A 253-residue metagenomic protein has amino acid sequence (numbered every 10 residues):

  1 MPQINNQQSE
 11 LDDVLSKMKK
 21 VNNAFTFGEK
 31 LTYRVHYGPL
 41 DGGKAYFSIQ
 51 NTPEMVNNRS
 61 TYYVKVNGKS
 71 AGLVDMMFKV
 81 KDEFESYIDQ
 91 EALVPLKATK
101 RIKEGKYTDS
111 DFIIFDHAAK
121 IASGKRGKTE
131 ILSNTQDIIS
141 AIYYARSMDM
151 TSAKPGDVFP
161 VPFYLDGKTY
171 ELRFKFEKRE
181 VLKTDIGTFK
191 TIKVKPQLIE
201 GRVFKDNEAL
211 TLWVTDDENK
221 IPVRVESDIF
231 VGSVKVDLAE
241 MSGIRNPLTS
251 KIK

Functional and structural regions predicted by a protein language model:
M1-Q3, E130-N134, K154: Short intrinsically disordered, low-complexity coil segments enriched in acidic
Q3-F115, A153-K253: Acidic, serine/threonine-rich low-complexity disordered tracts
Y107-M150: Hydrophobic, well-structured mid-protein blocks that either form specific transmembrane helices
